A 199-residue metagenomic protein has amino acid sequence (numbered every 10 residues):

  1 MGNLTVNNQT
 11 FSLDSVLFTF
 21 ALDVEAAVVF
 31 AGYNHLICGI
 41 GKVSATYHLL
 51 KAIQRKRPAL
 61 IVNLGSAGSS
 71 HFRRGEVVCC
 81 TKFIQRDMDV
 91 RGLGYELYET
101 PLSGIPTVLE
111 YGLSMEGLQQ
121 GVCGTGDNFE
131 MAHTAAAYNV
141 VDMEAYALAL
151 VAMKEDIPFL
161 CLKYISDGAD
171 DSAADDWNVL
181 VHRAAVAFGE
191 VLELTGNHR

Functional and structural regions predicted by a protein language model:
M1-D14, N197-R199: Short, Lys/Arg-enriched, disordered terminal segments
L4, V16, R55-R57: Long, contiguous secondary-structure blocks with strong helical propensity
N7-A31: N-terminal beta1-alpha1 ligand-phosphate binding loop
V24-R199: Glycine-rich phosphate- or other oxyanion-binding loops that anchor nucleotides, phosphorylated ligands
